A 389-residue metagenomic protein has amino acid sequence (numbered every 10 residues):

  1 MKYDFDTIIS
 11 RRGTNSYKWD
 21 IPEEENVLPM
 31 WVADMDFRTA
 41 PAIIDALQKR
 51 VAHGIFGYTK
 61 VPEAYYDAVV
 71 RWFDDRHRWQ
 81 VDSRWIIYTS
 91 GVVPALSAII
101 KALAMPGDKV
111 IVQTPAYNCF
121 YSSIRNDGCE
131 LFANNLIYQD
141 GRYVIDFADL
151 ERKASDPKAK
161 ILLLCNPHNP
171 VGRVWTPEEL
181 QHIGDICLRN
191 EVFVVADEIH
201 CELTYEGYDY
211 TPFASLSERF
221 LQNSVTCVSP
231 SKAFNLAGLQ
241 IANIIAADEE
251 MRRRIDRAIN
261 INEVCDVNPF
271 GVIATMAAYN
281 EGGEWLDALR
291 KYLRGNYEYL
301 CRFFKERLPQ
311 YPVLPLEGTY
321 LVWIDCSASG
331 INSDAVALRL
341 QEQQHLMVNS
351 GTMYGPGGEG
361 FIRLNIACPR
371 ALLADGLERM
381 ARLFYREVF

Functional and structural regions predicted by a protein language model:
M1-R12: N-terminal glycine-/charge-rich "phosphate-binding" loop or analogous flexible N-terminal tail
D4, P22-L28, A33-Q48, Q80-F389: PLP-dependent class I/II
R11-E25: An N-terminal-biased, well-structured beta-alpha scaffold segment characteristic of Rossmann-like dinucleotide-binding
R50, G57-S90: Conserved N-terminal alpha-helix of the aminotransferase class I/II PLP-enzyme fold
